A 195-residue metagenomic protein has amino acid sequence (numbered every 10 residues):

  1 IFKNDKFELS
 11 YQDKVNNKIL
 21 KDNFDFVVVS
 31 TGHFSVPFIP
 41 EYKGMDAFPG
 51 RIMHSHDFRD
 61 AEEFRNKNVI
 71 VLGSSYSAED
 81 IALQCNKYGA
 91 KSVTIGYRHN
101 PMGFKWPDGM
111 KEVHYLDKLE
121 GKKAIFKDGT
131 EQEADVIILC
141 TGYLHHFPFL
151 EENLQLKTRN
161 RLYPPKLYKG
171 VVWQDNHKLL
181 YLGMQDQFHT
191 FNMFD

Functional and structural regions predicted by a protein language model:
I1-D195: Flavin (primarily FAD) cofactor-binding/catalytic cores of flavoenzymes
